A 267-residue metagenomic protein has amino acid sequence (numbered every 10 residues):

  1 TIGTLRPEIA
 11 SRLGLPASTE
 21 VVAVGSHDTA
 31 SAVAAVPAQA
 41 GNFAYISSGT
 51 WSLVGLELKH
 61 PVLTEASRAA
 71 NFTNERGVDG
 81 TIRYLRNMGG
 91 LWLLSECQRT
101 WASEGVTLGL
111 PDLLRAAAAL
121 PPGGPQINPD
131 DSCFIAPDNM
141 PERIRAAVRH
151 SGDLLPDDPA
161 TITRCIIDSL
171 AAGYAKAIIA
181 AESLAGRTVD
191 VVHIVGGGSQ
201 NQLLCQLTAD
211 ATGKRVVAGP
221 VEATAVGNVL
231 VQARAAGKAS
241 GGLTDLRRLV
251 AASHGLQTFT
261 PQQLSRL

Functional and structural regions predicted by a protein language model:
I2-G3: Internal nucleotide-binding/catalytic subdomain
A10-V191, Q200-T224, L230-R266: Active-site core segments that coordinate phosphate-bearing ligands/cofactors across diverse enzyme families
G197: Glycine-rich Rossmann-fold phosphate-binding loop(s) that bind the pyrophosphate of adenine dinucleotide cofactors
